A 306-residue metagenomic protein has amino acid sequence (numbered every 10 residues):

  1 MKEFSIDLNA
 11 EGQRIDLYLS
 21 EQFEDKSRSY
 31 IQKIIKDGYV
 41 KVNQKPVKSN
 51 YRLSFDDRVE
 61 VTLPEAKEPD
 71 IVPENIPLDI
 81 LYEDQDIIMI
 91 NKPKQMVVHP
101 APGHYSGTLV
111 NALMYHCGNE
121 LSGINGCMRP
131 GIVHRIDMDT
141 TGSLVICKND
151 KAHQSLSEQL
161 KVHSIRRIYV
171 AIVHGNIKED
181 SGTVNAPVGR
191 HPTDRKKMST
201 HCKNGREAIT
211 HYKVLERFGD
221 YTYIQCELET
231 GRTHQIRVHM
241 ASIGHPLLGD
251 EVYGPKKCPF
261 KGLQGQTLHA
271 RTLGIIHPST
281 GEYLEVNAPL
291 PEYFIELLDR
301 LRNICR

Functional and structural regions predicted by a protein language model:
M1-T183, P187-G189, Y293-L301: RNA pseudouridine synthases
V42-N43, H99-P100, C147, M198-S199 (+2 more regions): Thr-Gly-centered strand-to-loop micro-motif
I80, V173, H211-V214, L247: Conserved hydrophobic positions within beta-strands
I90, V238, G249: Active-site flanking residues adjacent to catalytic metal/cofactor-binding acidic residues
G126-E158, R166, V170, N185 (+2 more regions): The conserved catalytic core of RNA pseudouridine synthases
S199, G249-G262: Short, surface-exposed loop/helix-turn segments at secondary-structure junctions that function as lids/hinges flanking
